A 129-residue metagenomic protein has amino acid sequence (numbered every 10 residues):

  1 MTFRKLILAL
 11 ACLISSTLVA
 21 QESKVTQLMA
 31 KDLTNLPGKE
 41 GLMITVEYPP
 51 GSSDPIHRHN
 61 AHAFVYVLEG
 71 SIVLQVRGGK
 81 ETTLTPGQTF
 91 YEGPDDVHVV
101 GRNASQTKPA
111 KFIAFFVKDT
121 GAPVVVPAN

Functional and structural regions predicted by a protein language model:
T2-L8, C12-L42, Q75, F90-Y91 (+3 more regions): A short, N-terminal "cap"/entry segment at the start of jelly-roll beta-barrel domains of the cupin/DSBH fold
M29-H62: N-terminal targeting signals for Sec/Tat export/insertion, comprising classic cleavable signal peptides
L33-P37, E47-P49, G78-D95: Short acidic-glycine-tyrosine-enriched beta hairpin
G38, R58, Y66, T83 (+1 more regions): Extracellular/periplasmic catalytic domains that process cell-envelope and extracellular macromolecules
M43-T45, F64, T89-Y91, A114: Conserved hydrophobic/aromatic beta-strand scaffold that supports enzyme active sites
S53-P55, V73, F90, P94-N103: Histidine-centered metal-chelating micro-motifs
H59-G79, Q88: Glycine- and acidic-residue-biased ligand/ion/polar-headgroup-sensing regions
E81, D96-A122: Ligand-binding loop in jelly-roll beta-barrel domains
